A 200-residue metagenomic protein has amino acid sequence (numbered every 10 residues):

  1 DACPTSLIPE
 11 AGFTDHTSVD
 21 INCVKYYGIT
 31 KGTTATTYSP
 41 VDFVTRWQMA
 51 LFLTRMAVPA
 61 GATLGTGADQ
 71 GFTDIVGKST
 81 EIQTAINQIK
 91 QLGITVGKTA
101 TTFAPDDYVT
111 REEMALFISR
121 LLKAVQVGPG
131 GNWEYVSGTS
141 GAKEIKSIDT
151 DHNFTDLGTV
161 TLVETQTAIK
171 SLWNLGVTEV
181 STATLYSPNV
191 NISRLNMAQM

Functional and structural regions predicted by a protein language model:
D1-C3, Y27, L195-M200: A recurrent domain-boundary module in secreted/ectodomain proteins
D1-S18, K31-W47, R55-T84, V96-R111 (+2 more regions): Feature responds to low-complexity, polar/acidic, surface-exposed segments characteristic of secreted/exported proteins
C23-Y26, F52-P59, A85-L92, R120-A124 (+1 more regions): Glycine-rich, acidic and aromatic/proline-enriched surface loops and short helix-turn segments that act as binding
I86, R111, A115-I118, I169 (+1 more regions): A general structural signal for well-ordered alpha-helical packing
